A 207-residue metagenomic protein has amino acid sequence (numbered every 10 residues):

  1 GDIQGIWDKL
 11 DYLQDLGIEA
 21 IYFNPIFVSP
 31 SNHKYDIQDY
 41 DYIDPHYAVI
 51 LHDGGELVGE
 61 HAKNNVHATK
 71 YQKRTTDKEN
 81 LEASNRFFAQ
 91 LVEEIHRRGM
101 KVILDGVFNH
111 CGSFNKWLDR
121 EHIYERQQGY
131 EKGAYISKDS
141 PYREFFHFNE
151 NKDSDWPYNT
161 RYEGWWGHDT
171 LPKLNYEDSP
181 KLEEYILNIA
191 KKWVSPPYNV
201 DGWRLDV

Functional and structural regions predicted by a protein language model:
G1-D8, D15-I18, I26-P197: Substrate-binding/active-site clefts of carbohydrate-active enzymes
Y22, I103, R204-D206: Conserved beta-strand positions in the central sheet of alpha/beta enzyme cores
Y198-W203: Short, surface-exposed connector motifs at secondary-structure boundaries
